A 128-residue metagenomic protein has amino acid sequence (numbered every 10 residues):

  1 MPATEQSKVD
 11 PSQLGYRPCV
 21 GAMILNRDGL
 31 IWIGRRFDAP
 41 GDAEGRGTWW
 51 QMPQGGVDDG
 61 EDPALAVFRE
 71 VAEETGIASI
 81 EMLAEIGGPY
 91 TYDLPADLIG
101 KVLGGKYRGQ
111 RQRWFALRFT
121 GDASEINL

Functional and structural regions predicted by a protein language model:
M1-M23, D28, R36, G104-G105: Acidic, metal-coordinating catalytic segment for phosphate/diphosphate chemistry, firing primarily on the Nudix
N26-G29, F37, R118-A123: Short loop segments at secondary-structure junctions
R36-F37, G87: An acidic- and aromatic-residue-enriched active-site/binding cleft used to recognize and process polar
G41-T48: A conserved beta-turn-beta hairpin within the catalytic core of GNAT-like acetyltransferases that forms part
Q51-M52: A short gly/proline-enriched turn/hairpin at secondary-structure junctions
V57-L128: Unchanged
